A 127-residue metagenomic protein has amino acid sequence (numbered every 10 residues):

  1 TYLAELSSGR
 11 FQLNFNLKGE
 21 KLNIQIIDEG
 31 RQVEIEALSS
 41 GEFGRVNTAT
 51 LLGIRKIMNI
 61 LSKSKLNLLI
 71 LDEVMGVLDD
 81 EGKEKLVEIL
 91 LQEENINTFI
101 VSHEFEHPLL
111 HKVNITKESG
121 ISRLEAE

Functional and structural regions predicted by a protein language model:
T1-E127: Terminal ABC-like ATPase head and other globular end-domains that cap long coiled-coil arms in SMC/Rad50/SbcC-family
